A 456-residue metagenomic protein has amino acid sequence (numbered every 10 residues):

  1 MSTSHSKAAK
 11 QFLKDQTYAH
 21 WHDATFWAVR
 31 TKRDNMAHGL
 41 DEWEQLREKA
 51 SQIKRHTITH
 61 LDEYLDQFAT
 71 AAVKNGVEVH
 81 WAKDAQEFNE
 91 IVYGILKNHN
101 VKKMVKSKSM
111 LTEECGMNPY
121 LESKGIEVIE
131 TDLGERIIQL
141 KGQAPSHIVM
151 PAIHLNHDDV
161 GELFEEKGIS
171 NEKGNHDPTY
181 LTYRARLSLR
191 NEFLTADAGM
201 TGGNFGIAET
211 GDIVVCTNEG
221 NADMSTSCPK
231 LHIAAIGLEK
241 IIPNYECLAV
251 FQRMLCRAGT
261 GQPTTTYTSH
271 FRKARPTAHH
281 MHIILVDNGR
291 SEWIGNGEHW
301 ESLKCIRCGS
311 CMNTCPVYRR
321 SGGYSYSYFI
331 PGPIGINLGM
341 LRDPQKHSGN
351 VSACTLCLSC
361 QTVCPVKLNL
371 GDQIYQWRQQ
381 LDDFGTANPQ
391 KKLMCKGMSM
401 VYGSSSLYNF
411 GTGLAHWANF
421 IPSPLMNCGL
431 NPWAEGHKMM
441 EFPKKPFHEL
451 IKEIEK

Functional and structural regions predicted by a protein language model:
M1-E298: The feature marks the mature, well-folded catalytic cores of soluble enzymes
M1-T25, V29, G39, M394-K456: Intrinsic disorder at enzyme termini
D84, C311, N369-L370: Helix N-cap / loop-to-helix initiation motif
R275-S302, V317-N427, N431, E435: Ferredoxin-type iron-sulfur electron-transfer modules in oxidoreductases and energy-metabolism complexes
C305: Short Cys/His-rich zinc-binding micro-motifs
G309-M312, R319: Accessory "access/gating" subregions that flank catalytic or transport cores
